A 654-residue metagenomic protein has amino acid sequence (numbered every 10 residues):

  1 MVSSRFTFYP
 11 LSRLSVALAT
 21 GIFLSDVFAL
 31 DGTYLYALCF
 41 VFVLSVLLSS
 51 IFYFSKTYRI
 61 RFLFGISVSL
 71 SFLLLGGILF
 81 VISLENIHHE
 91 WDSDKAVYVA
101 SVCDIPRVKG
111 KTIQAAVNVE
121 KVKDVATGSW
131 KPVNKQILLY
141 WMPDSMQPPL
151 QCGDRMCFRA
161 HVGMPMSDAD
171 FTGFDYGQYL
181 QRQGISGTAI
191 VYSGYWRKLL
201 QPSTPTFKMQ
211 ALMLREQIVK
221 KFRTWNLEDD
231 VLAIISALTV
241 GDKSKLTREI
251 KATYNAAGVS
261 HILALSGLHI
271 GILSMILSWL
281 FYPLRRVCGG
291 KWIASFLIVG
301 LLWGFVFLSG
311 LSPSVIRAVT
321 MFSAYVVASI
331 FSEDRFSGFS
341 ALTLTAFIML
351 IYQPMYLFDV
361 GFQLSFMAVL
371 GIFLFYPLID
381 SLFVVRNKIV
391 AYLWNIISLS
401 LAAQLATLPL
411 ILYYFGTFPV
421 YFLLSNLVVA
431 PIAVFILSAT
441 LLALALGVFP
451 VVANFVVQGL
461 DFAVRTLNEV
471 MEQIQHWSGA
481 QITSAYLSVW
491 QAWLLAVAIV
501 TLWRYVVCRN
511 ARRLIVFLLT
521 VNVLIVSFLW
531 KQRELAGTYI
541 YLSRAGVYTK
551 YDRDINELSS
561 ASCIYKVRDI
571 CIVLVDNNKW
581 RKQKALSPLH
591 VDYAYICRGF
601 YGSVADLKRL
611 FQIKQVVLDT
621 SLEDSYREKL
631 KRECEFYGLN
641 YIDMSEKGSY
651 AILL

Functional and structural regions predicted by a protein language model:
M1-F28, A328-S329, F336, S438 (+1 more regions): Hydrophobic alpha-helical segments
M1-S93, R317, V489, W503-A511: N-terminal leader/targeting segments
V2-S4, Y58-F62, L70-H261, K584 (+4 more regions): Membrane-interface helix/helix-cap signal primarily in integral membrane proteins
F8-V16, T206-K208, L212-M213, T239-L246 (+5 more regions): Hydrophobic alpha-helical transmembrane segments
R13, G21, S55-T57, L63 (+5 more regions): Hydrophobic alpha-helical transmembrane segments in multi-pass membrane proteins
G21, A100, A160, L238 (+7 more regions): Divalent metal-coordination and catalytic microenvironments
S145-P148, D154-H161, Y179, K388 (+1 more regions): Non-globular, low-confidence helical/coil segments that flank catalytic cores
A211, R215, V219, F281 (+7 more regions): Membrane-interacting alpha-helical segments
